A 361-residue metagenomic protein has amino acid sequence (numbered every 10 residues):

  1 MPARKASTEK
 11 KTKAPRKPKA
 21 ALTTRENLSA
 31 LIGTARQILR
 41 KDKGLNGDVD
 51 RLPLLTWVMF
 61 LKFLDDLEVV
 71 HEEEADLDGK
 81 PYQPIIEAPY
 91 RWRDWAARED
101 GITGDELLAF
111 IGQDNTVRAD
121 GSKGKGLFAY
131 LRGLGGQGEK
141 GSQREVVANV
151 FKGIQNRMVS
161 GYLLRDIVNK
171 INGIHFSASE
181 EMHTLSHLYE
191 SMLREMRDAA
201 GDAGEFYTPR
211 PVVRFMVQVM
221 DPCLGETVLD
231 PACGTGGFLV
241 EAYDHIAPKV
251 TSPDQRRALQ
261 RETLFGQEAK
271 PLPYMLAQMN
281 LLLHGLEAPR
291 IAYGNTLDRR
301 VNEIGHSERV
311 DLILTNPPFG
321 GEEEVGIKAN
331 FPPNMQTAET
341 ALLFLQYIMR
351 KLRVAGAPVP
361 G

Functional and structural regions predicted by a protein language model:
M1-L224, R290-R299: Non-catalytic, mostly N-terminal accessory regions of nucleic-acid modification and defense proteins
N46, N334-Q336: Glycine-rich "substrate-gating" loop/helix at the edge of Rossmann-like oxidoreductase active sites
V49, L286-A288, A355: Short secondary-structure junction motifs
R51, M216, P271-Y274, T337-G361: Conserved Class I SAM-dependent methyltransferase catalytic core
K62-E68, M196, G236, I246 (+2 more regions): A generic secondary-structure signal for well-formed alpha-helical elements
E195-R197, E324-N330: Gly-rich Lys/Arg/Thr-decorated short loops/hinges at beta-loop-alpha junctions or inter-strand turns that position
D202-T315, G320-E322, A329, A338 (+1 more regions): Conserved S-adenosyl-L-methionine
E322-V325, P358-P360: Extended hydrophobic-aromatic, low-complexity segments
